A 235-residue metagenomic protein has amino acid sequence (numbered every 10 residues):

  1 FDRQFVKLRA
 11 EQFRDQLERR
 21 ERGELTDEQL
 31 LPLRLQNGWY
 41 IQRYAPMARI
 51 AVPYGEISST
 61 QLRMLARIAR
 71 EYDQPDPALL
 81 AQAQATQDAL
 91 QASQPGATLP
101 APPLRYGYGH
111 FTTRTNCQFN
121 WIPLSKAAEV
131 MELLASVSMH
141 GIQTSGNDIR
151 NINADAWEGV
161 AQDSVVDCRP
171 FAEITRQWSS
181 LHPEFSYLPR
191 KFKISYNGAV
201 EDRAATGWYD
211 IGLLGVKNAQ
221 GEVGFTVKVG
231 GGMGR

Functional and structural regions predicted by a protein language model:
F1-Y40, A204-T206: Charge-rich, low-complexity segments
E18-L25, Q42-G221: Small-residue-enriched alpha-helical segments and adjacent helix-cap loops that form tight helix-helix packing
V216-R235: An acidic, glycine-/histidine-flanked metal-binding catalytic module
